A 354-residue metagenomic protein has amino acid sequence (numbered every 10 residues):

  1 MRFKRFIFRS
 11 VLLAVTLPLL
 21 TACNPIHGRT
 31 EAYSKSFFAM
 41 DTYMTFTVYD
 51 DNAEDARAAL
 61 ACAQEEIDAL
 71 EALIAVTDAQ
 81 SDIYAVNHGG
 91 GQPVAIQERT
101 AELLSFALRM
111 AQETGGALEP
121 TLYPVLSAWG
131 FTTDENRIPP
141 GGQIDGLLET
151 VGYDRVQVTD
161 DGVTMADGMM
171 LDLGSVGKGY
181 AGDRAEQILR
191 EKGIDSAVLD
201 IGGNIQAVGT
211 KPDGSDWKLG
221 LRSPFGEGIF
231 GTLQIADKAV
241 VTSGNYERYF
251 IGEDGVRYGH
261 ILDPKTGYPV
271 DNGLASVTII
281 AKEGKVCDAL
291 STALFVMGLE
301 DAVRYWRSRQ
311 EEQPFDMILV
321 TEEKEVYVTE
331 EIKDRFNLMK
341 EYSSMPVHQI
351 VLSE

Functional and structural regions predicted by a protein language model:
R2-L12, L20-E354: Mature catalytic core of soluble alpha/beta enzymes
